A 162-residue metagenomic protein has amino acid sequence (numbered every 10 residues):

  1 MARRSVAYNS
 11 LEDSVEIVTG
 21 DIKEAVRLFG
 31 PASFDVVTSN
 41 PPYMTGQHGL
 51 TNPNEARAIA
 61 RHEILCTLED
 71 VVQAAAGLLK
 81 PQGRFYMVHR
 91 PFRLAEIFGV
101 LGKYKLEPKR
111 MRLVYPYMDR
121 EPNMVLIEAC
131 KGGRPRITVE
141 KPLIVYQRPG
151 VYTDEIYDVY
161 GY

Functional and structural regions predicted by a protein language model:
A2, N40, V71, A129: Residue-level signal for inorganic ion chemistry
A2-D35: S-adenosyl-L-methionine
R3, P31, G49-N52, F98-L101: Short amphipathic alpha-helical segments
E24, Y43, K131: Short, glycine/acidic-enriched loop or turn micro-motifs at the edges of active sites
V26, Q47, A95: Glycine/Thr-rich phosphate-binding loops of Rossmann-like dinucleotide-binding domains
D35-V36, P41-D70: Mobile active-site "lid"/loop adjacent to the S-adenosyl-L-methionine
I64-P122: Conserved Class I SAM-dependent methyltransferase catalytic core
E121-Y162: SAM/dcSAM-binding transferase cores
